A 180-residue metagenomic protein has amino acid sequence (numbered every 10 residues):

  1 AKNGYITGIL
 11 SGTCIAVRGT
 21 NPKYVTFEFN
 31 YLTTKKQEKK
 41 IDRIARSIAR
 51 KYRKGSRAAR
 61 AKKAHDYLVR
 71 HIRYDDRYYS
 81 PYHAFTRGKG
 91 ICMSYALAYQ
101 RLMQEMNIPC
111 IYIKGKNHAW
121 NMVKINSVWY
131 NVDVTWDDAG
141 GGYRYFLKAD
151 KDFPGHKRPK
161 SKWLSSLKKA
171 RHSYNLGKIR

Functional and structural regions predicted by a protein language model:
A1-R43: Linear, non-domain "peripheral" regions
P22-Y24, A59, S127: Sequence-level motif detector for i,i+2 pairs with an aromatic at +2
K35-A84: Secondary-structure boundary elements
R57, I91-C92: Charged, low-complexity surface patches
A59-K63, R87, K116, W163-A170: Generic structural microfeature
Y74-I91, C110-N117: Catalytic cysteine-centered active-site loop
S94-H156: Hydrophobic/aromatic-rich core segments of domains that either
G142-R180: Low-complexity, Gly/Ser/Thr/Pro-rich intrinsically disordered linker/tail segments
